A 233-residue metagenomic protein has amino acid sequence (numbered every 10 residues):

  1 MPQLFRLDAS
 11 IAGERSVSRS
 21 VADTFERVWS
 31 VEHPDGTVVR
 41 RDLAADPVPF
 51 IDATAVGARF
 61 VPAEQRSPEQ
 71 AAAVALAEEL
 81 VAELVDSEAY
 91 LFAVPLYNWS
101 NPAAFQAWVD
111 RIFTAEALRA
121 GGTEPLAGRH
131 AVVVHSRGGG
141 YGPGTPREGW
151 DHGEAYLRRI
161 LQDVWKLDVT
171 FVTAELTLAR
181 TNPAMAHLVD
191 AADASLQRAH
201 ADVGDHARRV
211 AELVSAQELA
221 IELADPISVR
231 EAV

Functional and structural regions predicted by a protein language model:
M1-V94, W99-F113, A201-V233: N-terminal beta1-alpha1-beta2 submodule of the flavodoxin-like/Rossmannoid cofactor-binding fold
Q3, T37, R129-H130, D168: Residues at the starts of beta-strands that form the adenosine-phosphate
R6, F92, A131-H135, F171: Structural beta-sheet core signal
S10-A12, G138-Y141, T177-A179: A short, flexible beta-alpha/helix-coil linker loop
L43, S136, A174-L176: Active-site donor-binding loop signature of nucleotide-sugar glycosyltransferases
V109-R119, H152-G153: Cysteine protease catalytic core and zymogen-processing segment of caspase-like enzymes
A120-K166: Short, glycine-/small-residue-rich phosphate/pyrophosphate-handling segment
R147-D151, Y156-V233: Glycine-rich phosphate/pyrophosphate-binding loop and the adjoining helix
